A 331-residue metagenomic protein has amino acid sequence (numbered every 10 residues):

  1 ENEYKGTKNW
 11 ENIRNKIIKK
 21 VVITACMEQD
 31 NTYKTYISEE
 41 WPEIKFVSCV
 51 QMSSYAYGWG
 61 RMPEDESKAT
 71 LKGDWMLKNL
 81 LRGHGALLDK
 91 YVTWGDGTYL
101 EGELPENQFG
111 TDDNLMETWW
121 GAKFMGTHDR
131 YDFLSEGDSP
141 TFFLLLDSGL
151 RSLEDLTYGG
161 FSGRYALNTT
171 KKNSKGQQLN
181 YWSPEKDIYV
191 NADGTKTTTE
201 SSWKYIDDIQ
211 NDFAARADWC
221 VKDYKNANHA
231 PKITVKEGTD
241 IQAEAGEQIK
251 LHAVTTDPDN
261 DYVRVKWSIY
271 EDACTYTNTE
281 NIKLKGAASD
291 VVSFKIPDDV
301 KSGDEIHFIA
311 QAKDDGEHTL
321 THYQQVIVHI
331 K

Functional and structural regions predicted by a protein language model:
E1-E280: N-terminal acidic, glycine/proline-rich low-complexity segments
Q242, S293-K295, I327-H329: Generic structural detector for well-ordered beta-strands
A245, S302-G303: Surface-exposed loops/turns
Q248-K250, Y262, V291, E305-H307 (+1 more regions): Intrinsic-disorder/low-complexity, polar/charged segments enriched in Ser/Thr/Lys/Arg/Asp/Glu/Gln
I269-P297, K301: Low-complexity "stalk/linker" and mucin-like segments enriched in Ser/Thr/Pro/Ala/Gly
K313-T319: Short, solvent-exposed loop/turn segments at the edges of extracellular beta-sandwich modules
L320-I330: C-terminal edge beta-strand
